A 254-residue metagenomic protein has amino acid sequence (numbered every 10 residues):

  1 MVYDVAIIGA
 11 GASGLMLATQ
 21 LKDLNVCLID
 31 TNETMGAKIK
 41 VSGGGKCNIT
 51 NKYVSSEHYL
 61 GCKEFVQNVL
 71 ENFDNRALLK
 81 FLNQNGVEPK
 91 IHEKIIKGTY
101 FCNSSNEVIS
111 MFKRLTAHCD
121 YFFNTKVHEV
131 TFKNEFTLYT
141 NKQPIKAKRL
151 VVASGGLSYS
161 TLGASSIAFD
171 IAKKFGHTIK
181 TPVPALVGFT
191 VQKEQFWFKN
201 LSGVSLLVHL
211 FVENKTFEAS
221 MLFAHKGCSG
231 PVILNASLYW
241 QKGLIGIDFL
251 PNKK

Functional and structural regions predicted by a protein language model:
Y3-L28: N-terminal Rossmann-like FAD-binding beta1-loop-alpha1 element of flavoenzymes
A6-I8, I29, V127-H128, P144-A164 (+2 more regions): Short hydrophobic core segments
G14-M16, M35-K38: Short N-terminal binding/cap micro-motifs at the start of the first secondary-structure element
E33-M35, V41, I49-S55, E88 (+2 more regions): An anion/pyrophosphate-binding glycine-rich loop and adjacent beta-alpha core in soluble alpha-beta enzymes
G43-K94: Glycine-rich active-site loop/strand segments that organize a redox cofactor
V66-V69, G98-N103, S154-L162: Flexible, glycine/proline-enriched loop segments at strand-loop-helix junctions that form or flank small-ligand binding
N72-R149: Feature captures the FAD/FMN-dependent oxidoreductase FAD-binding
